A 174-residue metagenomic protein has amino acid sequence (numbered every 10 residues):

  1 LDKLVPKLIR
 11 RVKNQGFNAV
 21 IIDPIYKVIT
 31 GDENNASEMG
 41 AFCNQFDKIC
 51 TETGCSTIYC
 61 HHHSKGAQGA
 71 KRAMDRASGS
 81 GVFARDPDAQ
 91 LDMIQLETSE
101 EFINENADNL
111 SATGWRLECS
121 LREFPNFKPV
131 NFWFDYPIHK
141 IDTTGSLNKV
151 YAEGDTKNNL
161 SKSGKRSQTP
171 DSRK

Functional and structural regions predicted by a protein language model:
L1-S37, A41, K48: Conserved inter-motif catalytic segment of the P-loop NTP-binding fold
D2-K3, A36-E38, A73, E97-T98 (+3 more regions): General structural signal for secondary-structure boundaries
L4, F83, W115, D171-S172: Alpha-helical structural motif
F17, D32, A67-A70, S80 (+4 more regions): Intrinsically disordered, low-complexity regions
A19, A36-T143: Phosphate-binding/switch region of NTP-binding enzymes
R122-K174: Conserved alpha/beta core segments of nucleic-acid transaction machinery
